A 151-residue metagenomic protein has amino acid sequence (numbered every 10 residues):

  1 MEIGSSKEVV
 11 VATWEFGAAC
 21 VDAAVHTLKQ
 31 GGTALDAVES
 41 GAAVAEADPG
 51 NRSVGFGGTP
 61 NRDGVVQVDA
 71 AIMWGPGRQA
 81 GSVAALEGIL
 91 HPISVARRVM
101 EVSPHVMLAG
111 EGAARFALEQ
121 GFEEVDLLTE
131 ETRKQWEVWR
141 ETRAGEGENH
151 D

Functional and structural regions predicted by a protein language model:
M1-D151: Alpha/propeptide regions of enzymes that mature by internal proteolysis
